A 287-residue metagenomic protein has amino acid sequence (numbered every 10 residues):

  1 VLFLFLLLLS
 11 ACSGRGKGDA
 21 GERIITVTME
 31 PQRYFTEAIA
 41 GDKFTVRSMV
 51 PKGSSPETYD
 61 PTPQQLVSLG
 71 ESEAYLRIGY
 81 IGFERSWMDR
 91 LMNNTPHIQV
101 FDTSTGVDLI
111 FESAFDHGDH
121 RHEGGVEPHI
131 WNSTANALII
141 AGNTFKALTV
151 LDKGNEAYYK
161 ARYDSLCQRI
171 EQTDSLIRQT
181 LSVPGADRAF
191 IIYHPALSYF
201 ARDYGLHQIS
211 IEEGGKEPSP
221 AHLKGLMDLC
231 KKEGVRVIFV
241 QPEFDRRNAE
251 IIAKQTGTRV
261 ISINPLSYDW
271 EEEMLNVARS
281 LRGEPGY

Functional and structural regions predicted by a protein language model:
V1-S10: Sec-dependent bacterial lipoprotein signal peptides
C12-Y287: Extracytoplasmic metal-acquisition and chelation regions
